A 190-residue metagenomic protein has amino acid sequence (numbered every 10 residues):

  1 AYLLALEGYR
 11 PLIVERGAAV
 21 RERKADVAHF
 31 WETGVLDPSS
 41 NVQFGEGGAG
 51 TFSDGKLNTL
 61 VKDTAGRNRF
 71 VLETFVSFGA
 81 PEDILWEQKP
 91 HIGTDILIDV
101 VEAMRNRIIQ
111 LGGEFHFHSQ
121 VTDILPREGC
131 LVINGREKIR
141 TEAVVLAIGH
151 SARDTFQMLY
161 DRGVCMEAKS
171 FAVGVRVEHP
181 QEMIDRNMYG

Functional and structural regions predicted by a protein language model:
A1-G190: Residues forming the flavin
